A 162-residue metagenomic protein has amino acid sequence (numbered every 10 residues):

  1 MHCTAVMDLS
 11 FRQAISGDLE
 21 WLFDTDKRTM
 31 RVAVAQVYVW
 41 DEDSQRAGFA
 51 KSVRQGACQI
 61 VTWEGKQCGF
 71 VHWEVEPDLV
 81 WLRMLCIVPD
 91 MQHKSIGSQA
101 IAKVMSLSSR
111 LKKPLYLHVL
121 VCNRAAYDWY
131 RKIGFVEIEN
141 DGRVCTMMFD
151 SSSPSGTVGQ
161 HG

Functional and structural regions predicted by a protein language model:
L9-D24: A short beta-loop-alpha structural element at the N-terminal edge of CoA-dependent acyl/N-acetyltransferase catalytic
D24-K51: Conserved GNAT-fold acetyl-CoA-binding loop/helix
A50-I60, G69: A short helix-loop-beta-strand connector motif used in the catalytic cores of GNAT acetyltransferases and, in some
K66-E74, W81-C86: Conserved beta-strand in the GNAT
P89-Q92, L117-Y127, R143-D150: Conserved beta-strand-loop-alpha-helix junction that forms the acyl-donor binding cleft
H93-S106, D128-K132: Conserved acetyl-CoA-binding loop-helix of GNAT-fold acetyltransferases
S108-L120: Conserved GNAT acetyl-CoA-binding A-motif
